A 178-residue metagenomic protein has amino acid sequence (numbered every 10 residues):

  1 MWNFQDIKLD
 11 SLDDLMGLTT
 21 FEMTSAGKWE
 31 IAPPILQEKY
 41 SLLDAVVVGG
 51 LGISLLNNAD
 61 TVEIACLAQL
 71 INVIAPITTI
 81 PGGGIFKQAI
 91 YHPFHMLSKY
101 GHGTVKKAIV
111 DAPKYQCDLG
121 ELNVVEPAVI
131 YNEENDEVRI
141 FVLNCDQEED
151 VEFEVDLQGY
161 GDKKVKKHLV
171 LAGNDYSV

Functional and structural regions predicted by a protein language model:
N3, D13-D14, L18-P127, E133-D136: Aromatic/acidic polysaccharide-binding cleft in carbohydrate-active enzymes
F4, G173: Residues immediately flanking
S11-D14, L67, I77-G83, F141-N144 (+2 more regions): Composition- and surface-driven signal marking solvent-exposed, interaction-prone regions in large proteins
L122-D162, H168: Carbohydrate-binding surface patches
N174-V178: Solvent-exposed beta-strand/loop surfaces of large extracellular or lumenal domains
